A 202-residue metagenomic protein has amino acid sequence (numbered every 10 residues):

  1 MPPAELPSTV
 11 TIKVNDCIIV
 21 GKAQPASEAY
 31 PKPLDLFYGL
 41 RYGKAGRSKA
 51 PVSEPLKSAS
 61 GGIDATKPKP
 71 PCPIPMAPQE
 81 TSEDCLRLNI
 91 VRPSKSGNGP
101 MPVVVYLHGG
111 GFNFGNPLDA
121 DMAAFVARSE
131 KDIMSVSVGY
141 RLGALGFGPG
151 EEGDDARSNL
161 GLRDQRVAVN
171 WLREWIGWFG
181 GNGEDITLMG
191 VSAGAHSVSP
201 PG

Functional and structural regions predicted by a protein language model:
M1-A156, L162: Non-catalytic accessory segments of hydrolases
C85, L162-V169, A195: Short alpha-helical patches at coil-to-helix transitions and adjacent helical residues in well-structured domains
K95-P100, G150-L160, V167-L188: Gly/Ser-rich "nucleophile elbow"/oxyanion-hole loop immediately N-terminal to the catalytic nucleophile in hydrolases
H108, V126, R166-R173, G177 (+1 more regions): Amphipathic alpha-helical interaction motifs in eukaryotic regulatory proteins
A123, E184-I186, S199: Extracytoplasmic/periplasmic beta-strand context in beta-sandwich domains, especially the cupredoxin/COX2 CuA-binding
G190, G194: Gly/Ala-rich beta-loop-alpha elbow adjacent to hydrolase catalytic centers
A195-G202: Short glycine-enriched nucleophile-adjacent loop and the immediately C-terminal alpha-helix near the catalytic center
